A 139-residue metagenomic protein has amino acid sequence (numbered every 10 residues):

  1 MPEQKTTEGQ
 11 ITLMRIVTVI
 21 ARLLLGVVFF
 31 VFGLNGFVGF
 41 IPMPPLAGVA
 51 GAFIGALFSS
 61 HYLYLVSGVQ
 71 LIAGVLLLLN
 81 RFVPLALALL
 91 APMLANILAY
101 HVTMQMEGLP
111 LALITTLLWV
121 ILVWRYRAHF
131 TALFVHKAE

Functional and structural regions predicted by a protein language model:
M1-F40, Y64, L79-E139: Extended, low-polarity transmembrane helix blocks
L25, P44-A47, S67-V69: Short hydrophobic/aromatic-rich motifs at helix boundaries and adjacent loops
G39-S60: Membrane-interface interhelical connector segments
G48, Q70-I72, M93: A generic alpha-helix surface/boundary motif
F53-V75: Core segments of alpha-helical transmembrane spans in multipass integral membrane proteins
